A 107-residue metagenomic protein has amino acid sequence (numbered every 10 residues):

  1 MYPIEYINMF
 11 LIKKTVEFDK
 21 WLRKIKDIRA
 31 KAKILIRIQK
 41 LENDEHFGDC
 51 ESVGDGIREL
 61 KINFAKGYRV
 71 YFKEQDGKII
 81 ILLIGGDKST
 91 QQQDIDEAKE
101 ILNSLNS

Functional and structural regions predicted by a protein language model:
M1-L11, K20, K31, H46 (+2 more regions): Enriched for short, Lys/Arg-rich terminal
K14: Local sequence-structure signature of Cys/Sec-based thiol-disulfide redox active-site neighborhoods
E17: Residue-level recognition of oxygen-bearing side chains
R23-K24: Surface-exposed, Lys/Arg-rich phosphate-binding patches that contact polyanionic backbones
I36-F64: A short, surface-exposed loop/turn module that caps and links secondary-structure elements
